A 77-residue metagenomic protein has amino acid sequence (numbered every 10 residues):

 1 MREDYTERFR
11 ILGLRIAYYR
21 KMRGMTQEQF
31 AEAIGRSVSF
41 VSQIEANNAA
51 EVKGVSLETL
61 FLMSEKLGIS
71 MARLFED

Functional and structural regions predicted by a protein language model:
M1-M22: A short, Lys/Arg-rich alpha-helix, primarily the initiator
R8-I11, E58, R73: Short, solvent-exposed amphipathic helices
R15-A33, L62: Short basic helix-loop element that most often maps to the first helix and adjoining turn of HTH DNA-binding modules
I16, F30-A31, V41-I44, L74: Conserved hydrophobic/aromatic packing and binding residues within compact polymer-binding modules
S37-V38, N47-N48: The DNA-recognition helices of helix-turn-helix-type DNA-binding domains
A49-E65: Short, basic-rich loop-to-helix N-cap that marks the start of a DNA-contacting helix
E65-D77: Short C-terminal boundary/hinge segments that cap the last helix of small helical domains
